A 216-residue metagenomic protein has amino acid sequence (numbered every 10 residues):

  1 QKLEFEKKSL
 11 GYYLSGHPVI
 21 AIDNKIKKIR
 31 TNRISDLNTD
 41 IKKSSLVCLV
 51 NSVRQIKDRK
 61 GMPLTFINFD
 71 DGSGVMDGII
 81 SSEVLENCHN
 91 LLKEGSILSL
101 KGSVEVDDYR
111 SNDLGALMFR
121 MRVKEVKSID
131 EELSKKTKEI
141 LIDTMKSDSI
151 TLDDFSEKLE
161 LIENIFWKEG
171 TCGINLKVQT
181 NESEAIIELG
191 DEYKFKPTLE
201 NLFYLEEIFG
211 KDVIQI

Functional and structural regions predicted by a protein language model:
Q1-I216: Primarily single-stranded nucleic-acid-binding OB-fold modules
